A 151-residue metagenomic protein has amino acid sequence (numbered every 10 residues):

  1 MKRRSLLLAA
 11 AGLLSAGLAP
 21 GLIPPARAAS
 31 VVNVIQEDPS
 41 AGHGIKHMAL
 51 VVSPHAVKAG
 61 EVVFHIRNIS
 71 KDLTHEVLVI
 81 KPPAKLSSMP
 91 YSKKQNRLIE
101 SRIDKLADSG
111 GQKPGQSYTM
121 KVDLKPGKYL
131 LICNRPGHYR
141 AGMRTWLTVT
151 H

Functional and structural regions predicted by a protein language model:
R3-L7: N-terminal export leaders
A9-P20: Bacterial N-terminal signal peptides
L22-A28: Sec/Tat signal peptide C-region and signal peptidase I cleavage site
A29, V52, A59-E61, D72-T74 (+2 more regions): Extracytoplasmic
A29-E61: N-terminal edge beta-strand
V62, N68-L98: Contiguous segments within soluble domain cores/interaction surfaces
K71-D72, G110-H151: Extracellular/periplasmic metallocenter environments
K85-L124: Extracytoplasmic beta-sandwich strand-turn segments characteristic of Greek-key/jelly-roll folds
